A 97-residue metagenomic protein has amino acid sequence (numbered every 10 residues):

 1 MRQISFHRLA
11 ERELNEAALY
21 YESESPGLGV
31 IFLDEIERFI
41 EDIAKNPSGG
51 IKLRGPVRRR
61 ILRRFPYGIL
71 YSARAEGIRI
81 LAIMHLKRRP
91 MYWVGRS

Functional and structural regions predicted by a protein language model:
M1-L33, G95: Arg/Lys-rich, positively charged N-terminal/basic patches that mediate binding to nucleic acids
L19, P26, E41, K45-S48 (+2 more regions): Generic structural signal for secondary-structure transition and capping sites
V30, G68, S72-S97: Enriched for short, Lys/Arg-rich terminal
R38, K45-I78: Basic/aromatic recognition patch in beta-strand/loop cores that engages polyanionic ligands
